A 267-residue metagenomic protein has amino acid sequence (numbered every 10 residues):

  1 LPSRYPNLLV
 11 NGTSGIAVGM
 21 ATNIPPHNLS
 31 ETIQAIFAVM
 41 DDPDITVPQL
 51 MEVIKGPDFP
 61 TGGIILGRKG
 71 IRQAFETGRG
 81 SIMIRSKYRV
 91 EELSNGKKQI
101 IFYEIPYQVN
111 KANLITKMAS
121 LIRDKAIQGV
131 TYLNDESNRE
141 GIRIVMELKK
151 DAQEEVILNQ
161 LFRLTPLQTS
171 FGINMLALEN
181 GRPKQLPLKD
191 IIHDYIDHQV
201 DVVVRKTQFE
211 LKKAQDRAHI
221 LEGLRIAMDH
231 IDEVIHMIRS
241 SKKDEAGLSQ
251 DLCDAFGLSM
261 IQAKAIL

Functional and structural regions predicted by a protein language model:
S3, G80-V90, D124-Y132: Short amphipathic beta-strand starts and helix->beta connectors
S3-S30, G257-A265: Conserved phosphate/anionic-ligand binding catalytic regions in large, soluble enzymes, centered on
M20-I82, A112: Conserved glycine-bearing catalytic or ligand-binding loops at nucleotide- and phosphate-handling centers of large
T32, L114-K117, I157-L158, I266: Hydrophobic side chains in well-ordered alpha-helices
M40, D44, I122-A126, R163-T169: A common structural junction motif
I54, D58, P106-Y107, V130-L267: Long, charged, helix-rich clamp/arm modules that form nucleic acid-engaging surfaces of large nucleic-acid-processing
Y103-Q128: A short, contiguous, amphipathic alpha-helix enriched in charged residues
